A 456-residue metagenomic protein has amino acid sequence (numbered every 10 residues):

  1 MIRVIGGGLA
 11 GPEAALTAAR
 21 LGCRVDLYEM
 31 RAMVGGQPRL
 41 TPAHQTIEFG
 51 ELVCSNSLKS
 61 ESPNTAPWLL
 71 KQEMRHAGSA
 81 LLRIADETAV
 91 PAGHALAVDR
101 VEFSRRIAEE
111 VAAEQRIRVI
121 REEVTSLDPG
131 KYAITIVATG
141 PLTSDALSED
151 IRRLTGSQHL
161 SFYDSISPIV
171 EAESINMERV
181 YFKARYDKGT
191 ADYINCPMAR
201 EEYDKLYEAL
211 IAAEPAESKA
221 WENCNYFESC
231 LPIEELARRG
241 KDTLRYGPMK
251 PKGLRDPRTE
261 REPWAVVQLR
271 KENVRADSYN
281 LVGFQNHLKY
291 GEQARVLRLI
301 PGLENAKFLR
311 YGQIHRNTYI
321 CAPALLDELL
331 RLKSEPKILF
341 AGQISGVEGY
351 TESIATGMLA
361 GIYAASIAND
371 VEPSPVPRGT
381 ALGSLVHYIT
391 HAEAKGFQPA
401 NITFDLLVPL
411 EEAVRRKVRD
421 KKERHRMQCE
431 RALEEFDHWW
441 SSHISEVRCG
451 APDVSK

Functional and structural regions predicted by a protein language model:
M1-A10: Beta1/beta-strand and adjacent pyrophosphate-binding region of the FAD-binding site in flavoprotein oxidoreductases
L16-R83, R378-T390: N-terminal FAD cofactor-binding segment of flavoenzymes
E61-A108, A112: A conserved beta-strand/loop capping segment in the N-terminal third of enzymes that catalyze redox or closely related
E110-R295: Predominantly flavin-linked oxidoreductase catalytic cores and closely associated redox partners
K252-V274, V282-A306, D420-K456: Rossmann-like nucleotide/phosphate-binding core characteristic of flavoprotein oxidoreductases
L281-V347, I354-T356, S374-H391, P399-N401 (+1 more regions): A glycine-rich dinucleotide-binding beta-alpha-beta segment and adjacent secondary-structure elements that constitute
I344, Y363-K456: Glycine- and aromatic-enriched mobile tails/lids
E352-I367: An active-site-proximal "capping" alpha-helix that borders the catalytic cofactor pocket
